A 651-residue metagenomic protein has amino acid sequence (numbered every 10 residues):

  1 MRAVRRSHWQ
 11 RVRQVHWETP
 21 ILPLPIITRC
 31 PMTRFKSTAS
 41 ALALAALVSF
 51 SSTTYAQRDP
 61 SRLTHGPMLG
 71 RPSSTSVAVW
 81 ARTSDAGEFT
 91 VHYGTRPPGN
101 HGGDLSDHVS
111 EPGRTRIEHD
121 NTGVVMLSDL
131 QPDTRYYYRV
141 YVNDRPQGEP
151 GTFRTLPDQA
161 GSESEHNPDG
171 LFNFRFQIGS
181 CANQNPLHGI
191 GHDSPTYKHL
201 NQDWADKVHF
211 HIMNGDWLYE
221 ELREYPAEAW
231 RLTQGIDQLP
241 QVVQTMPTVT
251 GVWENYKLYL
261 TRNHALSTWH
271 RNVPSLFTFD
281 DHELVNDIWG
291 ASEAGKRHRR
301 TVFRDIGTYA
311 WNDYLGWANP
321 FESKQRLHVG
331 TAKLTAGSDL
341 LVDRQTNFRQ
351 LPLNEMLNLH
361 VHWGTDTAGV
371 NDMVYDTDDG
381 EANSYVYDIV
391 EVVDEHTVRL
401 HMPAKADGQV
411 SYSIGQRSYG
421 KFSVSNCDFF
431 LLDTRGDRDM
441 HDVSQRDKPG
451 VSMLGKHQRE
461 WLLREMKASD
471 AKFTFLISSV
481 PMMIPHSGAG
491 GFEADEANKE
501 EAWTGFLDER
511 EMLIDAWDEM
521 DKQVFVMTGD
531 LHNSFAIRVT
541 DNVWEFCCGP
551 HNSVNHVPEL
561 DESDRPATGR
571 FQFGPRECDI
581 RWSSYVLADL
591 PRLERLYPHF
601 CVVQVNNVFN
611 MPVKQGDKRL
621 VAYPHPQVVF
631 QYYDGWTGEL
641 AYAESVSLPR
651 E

Functional and structural regions predicted by a protein language model:
L22-L24, L47: Leucine-biased recognition of intrinsically disordered, low-complexity hydrophobic segments
S40-S49: Bacterial N-terminal signal peptides
S52-A56: Sec/Tat signal peptide C-region and signal peptidase I cleavage site
Q57-E651: Long, structured stretches of catalytic cores involved in phosphate-ester chemistry, encompassing
